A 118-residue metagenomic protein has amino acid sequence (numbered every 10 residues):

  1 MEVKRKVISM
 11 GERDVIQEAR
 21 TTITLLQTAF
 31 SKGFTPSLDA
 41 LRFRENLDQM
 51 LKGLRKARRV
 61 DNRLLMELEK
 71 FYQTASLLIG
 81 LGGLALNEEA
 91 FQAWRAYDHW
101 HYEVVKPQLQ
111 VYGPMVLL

Functional and structural regions predicted by a protein language model:
E2-Q49, L109-M115: Short terminal alpha-helical segments
V15, S37, A57, L84-N87 (+1 more regions): Intrinsically disordered, low-complexity, compositionally biased regions/tails
I16, R20, T24-Q27, D48 (+4 more regions): Generic detector of well-ordered alpha-helical segments enriched in charged/polar residues, highlighting helical
L26-L81: Amphipathic alpha-helical interaction modules
Y72-L118: Amphipathic alpha-helical binding modules
